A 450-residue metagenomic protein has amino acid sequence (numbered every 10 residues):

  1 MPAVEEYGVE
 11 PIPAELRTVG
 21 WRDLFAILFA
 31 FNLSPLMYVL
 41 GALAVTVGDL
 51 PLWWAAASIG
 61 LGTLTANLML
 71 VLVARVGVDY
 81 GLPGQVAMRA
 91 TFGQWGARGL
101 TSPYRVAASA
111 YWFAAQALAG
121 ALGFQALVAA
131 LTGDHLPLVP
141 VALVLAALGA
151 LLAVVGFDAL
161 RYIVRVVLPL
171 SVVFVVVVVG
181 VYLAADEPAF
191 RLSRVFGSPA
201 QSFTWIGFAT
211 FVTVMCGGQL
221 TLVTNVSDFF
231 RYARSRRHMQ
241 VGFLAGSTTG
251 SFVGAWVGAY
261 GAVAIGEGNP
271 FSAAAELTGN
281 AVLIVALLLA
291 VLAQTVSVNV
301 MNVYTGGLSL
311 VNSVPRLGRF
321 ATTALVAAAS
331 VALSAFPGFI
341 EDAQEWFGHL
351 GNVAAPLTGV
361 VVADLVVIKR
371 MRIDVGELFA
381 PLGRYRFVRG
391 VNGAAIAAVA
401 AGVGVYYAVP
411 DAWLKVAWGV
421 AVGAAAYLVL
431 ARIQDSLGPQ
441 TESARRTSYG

Functional and structural regions predicted by a protein language model:
M1-W54, V175-V176, S198, S202-V212 (+2 more regions): Membrane-interface "cap" regions at the ends of multi-pass membrane proteins
S34-M37, L61-M69, Y104-Q116, L170-Y182 (+3 more regions): Selective recognition of specific alpha-helical transmembrane segments in multi-pass small-molecule
L43-R75, R89, G96-L100, S247-T249 (+1 more regions): Extracellular loop-to-transmembrane helix junctions
T46-D49, A74-R75, T91, G99 (+8 more regions): Membrane-water interface regions at transmembrane-helix termini and the short interhelical loops of multi-pass membrane
S102, A130-V155, P169-G180, G207-V226 (+4 more regions): Transmembrane alpha-helical segments of multi-pass small-molecule transport proteins
P140-A184, F243-G246, W346-G359, A417-G423: Membrane-interface loop-to-helix entry segments
L170-G197, F211, M215-G218, G258-A264 (+1 more regions): Hydrophobic alpha-helical segments and their helix-loop junctions in multi-pass secondary transporters
T358-L428, I433, L437-Y449: C-terminal membrane-solvent junction of multi-pass transporters and transport-like membrane proteins
